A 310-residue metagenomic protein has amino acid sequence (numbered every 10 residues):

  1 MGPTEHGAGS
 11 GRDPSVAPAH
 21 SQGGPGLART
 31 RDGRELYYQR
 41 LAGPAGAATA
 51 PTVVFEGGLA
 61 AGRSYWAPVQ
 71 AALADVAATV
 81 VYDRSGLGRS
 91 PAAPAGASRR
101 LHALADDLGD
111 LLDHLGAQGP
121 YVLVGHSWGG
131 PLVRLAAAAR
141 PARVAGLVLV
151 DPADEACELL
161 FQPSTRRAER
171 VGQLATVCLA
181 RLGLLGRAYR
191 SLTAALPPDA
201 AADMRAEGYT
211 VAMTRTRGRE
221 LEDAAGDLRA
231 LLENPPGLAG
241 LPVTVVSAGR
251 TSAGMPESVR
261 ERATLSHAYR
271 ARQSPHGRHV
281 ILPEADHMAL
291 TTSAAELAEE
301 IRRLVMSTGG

Functional and structural regions predicted by a protein language model:
R34-P91: Conserved HGGG/HGGXW glycine-rich cap/lid loop of the alpha/beta-hydrolase fold
Q39-L41, R84-V124: Active-site loop/oxyanion-hole signature of alpha/beta-hydrolase fold enzymes
V54-G58, H126, D151: The conserved beta1-alpha1 loop
Y121-V122, A145-V148: Residue in the alpha/beta-hydrolase core beta-strand immediately N-terminal to the catalytic nucleophile
G125, G129, V133: Gly/Ala-rich beta-loop-alpha elbow adjacent to hydrolase catalytic centers
L147-L179: Flexible "cap/lid" loop of the alpha/beta hydrolase fold
R205-I281: Conserved serine/cysteine hydrolase catalytic core
R272-G310: Catalytic active-site module of serine/aspartate enzymes centered on a nucleophile-bearing elbow/loop
